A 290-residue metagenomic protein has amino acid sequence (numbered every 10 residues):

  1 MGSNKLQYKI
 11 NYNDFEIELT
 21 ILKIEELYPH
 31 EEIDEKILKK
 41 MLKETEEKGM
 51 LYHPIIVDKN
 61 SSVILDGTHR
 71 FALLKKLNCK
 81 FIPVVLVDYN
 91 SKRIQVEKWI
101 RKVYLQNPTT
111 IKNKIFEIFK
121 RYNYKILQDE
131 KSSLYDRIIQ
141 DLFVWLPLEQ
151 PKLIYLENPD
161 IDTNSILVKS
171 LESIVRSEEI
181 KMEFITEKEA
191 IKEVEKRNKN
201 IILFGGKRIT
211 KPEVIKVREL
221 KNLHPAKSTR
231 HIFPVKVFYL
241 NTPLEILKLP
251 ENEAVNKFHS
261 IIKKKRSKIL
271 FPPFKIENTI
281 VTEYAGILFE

Functional and structural regions predicted by a protein language model:
G2-V63, H69, K75, C79-K80 (+1 more regions): Short alpha-helix boundary/capping and kink motifs at helix termini
K59-I64, N200-F204: Short, charged/polar micro-motifs that form catalytic or ligand-binding hotspots
I64-D66, L74, K92-V96: Short active-site-adjacent helix-start/loop capping segments
D66-G67, K207: Helix N-cap/beta->alpha junction signal
R70-F71, K211: Alpha-helix N-cap/helix-start and coil->helix boundary motif
L86-E290: Solvent-exposed functional surfaces
